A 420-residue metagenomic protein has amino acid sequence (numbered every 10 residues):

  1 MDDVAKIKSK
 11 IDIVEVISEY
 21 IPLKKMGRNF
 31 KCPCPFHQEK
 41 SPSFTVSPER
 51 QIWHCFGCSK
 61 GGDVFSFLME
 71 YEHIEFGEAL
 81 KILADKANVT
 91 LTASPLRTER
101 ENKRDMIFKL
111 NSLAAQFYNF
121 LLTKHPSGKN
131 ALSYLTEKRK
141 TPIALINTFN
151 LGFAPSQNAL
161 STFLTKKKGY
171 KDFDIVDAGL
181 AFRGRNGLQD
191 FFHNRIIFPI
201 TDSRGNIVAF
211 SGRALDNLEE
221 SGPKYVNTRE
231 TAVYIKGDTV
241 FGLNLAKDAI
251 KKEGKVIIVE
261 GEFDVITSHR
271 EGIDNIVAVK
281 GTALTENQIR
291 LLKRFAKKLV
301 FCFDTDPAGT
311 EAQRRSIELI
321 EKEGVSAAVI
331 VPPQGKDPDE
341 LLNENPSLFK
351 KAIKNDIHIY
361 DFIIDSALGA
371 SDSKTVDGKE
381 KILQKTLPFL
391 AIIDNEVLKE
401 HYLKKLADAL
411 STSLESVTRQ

Functional and structural regions predicted by a protein language model:
M1-E99, K404, D408: N-terminal structured subdomain of primase-like DNA metabolism proteins
I7-K10, R97-I107, K124-K129, N150-Q157 (+4 more regions): Conserved phosphate/pyrophosphate-binding and hydrolysis machinery centered on Walker-type P-loop NTPases, extending
M26, R100-K109, L113-A114, P155-F295 (+2 more regions): Phosphate-handling DNA/RNA-contact segment within nucleic-acid enzymes
C34, C55, L68, L135 (+8 more regions): Terminal peptide-recognition signature
Q51, D85-V89, L132-S161: Short, conserved phosphate-binding/catalytic loop or strand-edge motifs used in phosphoryl-/nucleotidyl-transfer
E70-A87, N194-A214, D339-L342, P346 (+2 more regions): Structured, non-catalytic alpha/beta "coupling" segments that mediate domain-domain communication and provide generic
E78-N130, T162: Conserved active-site segments centered on acidic
D202-S203, K247-K255, A283-L299, F303-Q420: A charged alpha-helical hairpin associated with nucleic-acid processing machineries
